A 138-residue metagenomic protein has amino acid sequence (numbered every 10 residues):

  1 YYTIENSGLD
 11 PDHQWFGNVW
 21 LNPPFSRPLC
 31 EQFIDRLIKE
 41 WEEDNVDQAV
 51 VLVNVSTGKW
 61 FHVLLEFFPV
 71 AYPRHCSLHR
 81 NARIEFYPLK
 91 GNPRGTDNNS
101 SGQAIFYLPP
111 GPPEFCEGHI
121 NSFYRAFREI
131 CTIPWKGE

Functional and structural regions predicted by a protein language model:
Y1-E138: Class I S-adenosyl-L-methionine-dependent methyltransferase catalytic core
